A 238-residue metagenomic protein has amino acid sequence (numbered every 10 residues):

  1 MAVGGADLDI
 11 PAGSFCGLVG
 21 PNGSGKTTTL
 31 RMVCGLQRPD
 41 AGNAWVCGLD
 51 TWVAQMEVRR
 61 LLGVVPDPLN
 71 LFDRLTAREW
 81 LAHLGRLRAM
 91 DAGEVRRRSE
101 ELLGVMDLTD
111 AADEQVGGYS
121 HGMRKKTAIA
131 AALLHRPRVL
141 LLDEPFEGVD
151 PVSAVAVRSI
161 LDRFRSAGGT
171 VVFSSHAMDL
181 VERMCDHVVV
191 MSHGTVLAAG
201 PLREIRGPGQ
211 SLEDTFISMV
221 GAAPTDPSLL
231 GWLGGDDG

Functional and structural regions predicted by a protein language model:
C34: Helix-to-loop junction immediately C-terminal to a conserved catalytic motif
A82, R86, G93-A111: Conserved ABC ATPase "signature" region
R136: Conserved catalytic motifs of ABC-family nucleotide-binding domains
L140-D143: Catalytic Walker B motif of ABC-type/P-loop ATPase nucleotide-binding domains
V181-E182: A short, surface-exposed alpha-helical micro-motif characterized by mixed small hydrophobic and charged/polar residues
A199-G200: ABC ATPase "signature
